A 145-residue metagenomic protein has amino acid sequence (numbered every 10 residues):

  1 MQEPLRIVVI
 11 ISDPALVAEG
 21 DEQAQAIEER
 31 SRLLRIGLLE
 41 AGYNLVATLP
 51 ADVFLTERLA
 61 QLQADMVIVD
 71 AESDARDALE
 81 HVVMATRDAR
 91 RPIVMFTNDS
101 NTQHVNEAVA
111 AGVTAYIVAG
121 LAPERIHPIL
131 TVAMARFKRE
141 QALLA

Functional and structural regions predicted by a protein language model:
P14-T48: Two-component/phosphorelay signaling modules centered on CheY-like receiver
G20, A26-S31, A51-E57, D65-M84 (+1 more regions): Conserved phosphotransfer microenvironments
A60-L62, M84-R91, A111: Conserved phosphotransfer cores of two-component systems
V67, R90-S100: A short, hydrophobic beta-strand element within the central beta-sheet of small alpha/beta folds
Q103, L121-L130: C-terminal output helix
A135-A145: CheY-like receiver
